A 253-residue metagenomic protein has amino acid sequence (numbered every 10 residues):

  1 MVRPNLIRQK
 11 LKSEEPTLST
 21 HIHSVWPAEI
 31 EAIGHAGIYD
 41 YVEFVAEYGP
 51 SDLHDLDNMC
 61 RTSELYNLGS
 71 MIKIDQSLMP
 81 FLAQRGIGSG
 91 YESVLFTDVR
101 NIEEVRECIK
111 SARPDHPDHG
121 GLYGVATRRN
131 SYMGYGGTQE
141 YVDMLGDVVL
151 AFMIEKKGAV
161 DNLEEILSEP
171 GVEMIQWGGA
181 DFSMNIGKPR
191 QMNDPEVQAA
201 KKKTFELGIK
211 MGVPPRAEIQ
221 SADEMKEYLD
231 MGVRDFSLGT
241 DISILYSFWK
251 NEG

Functional and structural regions predicted by a protein language model:
M1-H21, G134-D147, K202-K203, I209-K210: N-terminal amphipathic alpha-helix/helix-capping segment at the start of soluble metabolic enzymes
M1-S70, Q76-S77, K110, L150 (+1 more regions): Conserved N-terminal beta1-alpha1 strand-loop-helix module at the mouth
T20, V45, V94, C108 (+3 more regions): Conserved, mostly hydrophobic/aromatic
I33-H35, I72, S77-E92, F96 (+3 more regions): Catalytic cores of alpha/beta
L53-M79, A112-D118, D143-L145, N193-A217: Alpha-helix-loop-beta-strand connector modules within alpha/beta enzyme cores
M79, Y123-M133, V148, I154-K157 (+1 more regions): C-terminal alpha-helical cap/extension of soluble enzyme domains
Y91-E107, I175-I186, R234-N251: Glycine-rich phosphate-binding active-site loops on the catalytic face of alpha/beta enzymes
Y91-P170: Conserved anion-binding
